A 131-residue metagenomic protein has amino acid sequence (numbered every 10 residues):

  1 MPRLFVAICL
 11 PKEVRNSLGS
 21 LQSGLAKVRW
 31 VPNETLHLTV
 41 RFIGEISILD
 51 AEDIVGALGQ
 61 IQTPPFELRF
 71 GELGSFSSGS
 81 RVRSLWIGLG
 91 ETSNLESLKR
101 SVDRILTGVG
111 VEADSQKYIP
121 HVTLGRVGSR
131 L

Functional and structural regions predicted by a protein language model:
M1-L131: Histidine-dependent nucleotide/RNA phosphoesterase domain, centered on the 2H-phosphoesterase fold with its duplicated
